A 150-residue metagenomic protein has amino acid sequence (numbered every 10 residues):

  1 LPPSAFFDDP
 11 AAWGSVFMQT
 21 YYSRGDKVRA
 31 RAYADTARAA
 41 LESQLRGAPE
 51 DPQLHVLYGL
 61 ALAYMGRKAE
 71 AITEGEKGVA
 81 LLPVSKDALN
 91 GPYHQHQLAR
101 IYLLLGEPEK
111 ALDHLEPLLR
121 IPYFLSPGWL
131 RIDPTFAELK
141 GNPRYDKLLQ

Functional and structural regions predicted by a protein language model:
L1-Q150: Alpha-helical protein-protein interaction modules
